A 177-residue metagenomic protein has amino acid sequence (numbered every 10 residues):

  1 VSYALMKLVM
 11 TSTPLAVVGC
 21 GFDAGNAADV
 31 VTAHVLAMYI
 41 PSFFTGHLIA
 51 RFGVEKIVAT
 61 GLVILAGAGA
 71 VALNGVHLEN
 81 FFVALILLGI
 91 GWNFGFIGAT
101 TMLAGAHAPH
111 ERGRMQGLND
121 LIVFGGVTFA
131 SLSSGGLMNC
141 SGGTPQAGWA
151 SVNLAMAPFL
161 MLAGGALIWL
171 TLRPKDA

Functional and structural regions predicted by a protein language model:
T11-V30: Short amphipathic helix-loop junctions that connect adjacent transmembrane helices in Major Facilitator Superfamily/SLC
P41-V54, M138: Helix-to-loop junctions at the C-terminal end of transmembrane segments in multipass secondary transporters
K56-V71: Structural signature of the two symmetry-related core transmembrane helices
L73-A84: Helix-loop junctions at membrane interfaces in 12-TM secondary transporters
F94-A108: Intracellular juxtamembrane helix-capping segments at the cytosolic ends of symmetry-related transmembrane helices
E111-G142: A late C-terminal transmembrane helix in Major Facilitator Superfamily
G136-L160: A membrane-interface helix-boundary motif in multi-pass transporters
M156-A177: Multi-pass alpha-helical transporter architecture, strongest for 12-TM Major Facilitator/SLC carriers used
